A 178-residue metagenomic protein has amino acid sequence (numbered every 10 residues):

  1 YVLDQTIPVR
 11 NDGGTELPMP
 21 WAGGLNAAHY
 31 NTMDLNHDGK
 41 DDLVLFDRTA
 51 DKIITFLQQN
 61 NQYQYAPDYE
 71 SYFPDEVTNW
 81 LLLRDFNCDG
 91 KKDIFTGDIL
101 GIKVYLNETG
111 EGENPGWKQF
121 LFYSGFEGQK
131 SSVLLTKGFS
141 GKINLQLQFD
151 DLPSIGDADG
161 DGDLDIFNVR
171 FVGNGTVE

Functional and structural regions predicted by a protein language model:
Y1-G24, L57-V77, E108-L147: Blade-edge motifs of beta-propeller repeat domains
R10-T49: Beta-strand-rich domains and repeat architectures in extracellular enzymes and scaffolds, especially beta-propellers
A28-L35, T78-F86, G141, F149-A158: Beta-propeller blade termini
Y30-T32, L43, T55, I94 (+2 more regions): Hydrophobic strand positions within the blades of repeat-based beta-sheet folds
H37-D47, C88-G97, G160-R170: Acidic/hydrophobic-patterned starts of short beta strands in beta-sheet-rich repeat architectures
L43-Y65: Mid-chain, structured segments of secreted extracytoplasmic proteins
A50-D51, G101-I102, V172-G175: Short glycine/acidic-enriched loop and turn motifs that connect beta-strands
